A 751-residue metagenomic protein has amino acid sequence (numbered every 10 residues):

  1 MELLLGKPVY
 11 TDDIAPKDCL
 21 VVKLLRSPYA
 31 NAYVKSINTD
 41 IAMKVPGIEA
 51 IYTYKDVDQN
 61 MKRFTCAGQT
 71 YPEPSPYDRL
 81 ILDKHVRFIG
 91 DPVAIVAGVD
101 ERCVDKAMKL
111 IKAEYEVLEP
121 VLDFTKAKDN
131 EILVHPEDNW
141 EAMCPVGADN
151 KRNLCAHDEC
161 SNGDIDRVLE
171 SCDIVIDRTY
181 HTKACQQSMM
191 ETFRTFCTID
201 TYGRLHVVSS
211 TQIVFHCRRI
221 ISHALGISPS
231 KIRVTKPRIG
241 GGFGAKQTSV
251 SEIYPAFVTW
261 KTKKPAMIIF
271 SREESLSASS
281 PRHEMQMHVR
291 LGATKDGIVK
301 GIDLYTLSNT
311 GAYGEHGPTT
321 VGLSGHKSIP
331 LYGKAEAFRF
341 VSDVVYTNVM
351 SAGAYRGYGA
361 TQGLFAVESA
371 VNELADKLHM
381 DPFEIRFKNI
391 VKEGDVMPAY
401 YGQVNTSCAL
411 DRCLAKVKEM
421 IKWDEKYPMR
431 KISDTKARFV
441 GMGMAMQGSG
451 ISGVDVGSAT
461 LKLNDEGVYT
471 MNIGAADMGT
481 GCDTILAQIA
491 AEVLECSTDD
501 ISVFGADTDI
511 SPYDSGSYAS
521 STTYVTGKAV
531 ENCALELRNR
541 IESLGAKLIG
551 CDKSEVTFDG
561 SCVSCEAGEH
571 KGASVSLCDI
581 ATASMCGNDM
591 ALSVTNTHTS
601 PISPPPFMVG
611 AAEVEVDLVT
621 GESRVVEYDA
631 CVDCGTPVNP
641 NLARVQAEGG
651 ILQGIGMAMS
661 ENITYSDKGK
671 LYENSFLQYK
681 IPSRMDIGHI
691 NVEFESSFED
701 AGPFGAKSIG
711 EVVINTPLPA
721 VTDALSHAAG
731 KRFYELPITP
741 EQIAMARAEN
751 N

Functional and structural regions predicted by a protein language model:
M1-G147, K261, S666: Flexible, low-hydrophobicity surface segments
E2-L5, Q69-P72, A148-T195, T201 (+4 more regions): Glycine-rich loop/linker segments at domain edges
Y54-K55, G226-K231, K261-A266, K295 (+2 more regions): C-terminal catalytic domains of large/alpha subunits in multi-subunit enzymes
M61-C66, A107-L110, R218-I220, F243-S249 (+10 more regions): Short acidic, glycine/serine/threonine-rich loops at helix termini
K84-H85, S228-S230, T235-P237, W260-S271 (+1 more regions): Conserved catalytic cysteine-centered active-site region of acyl-thioester-dependent Claisen-condensing enzymes
V134-L225, I390-V468, Y672-E693: Helix-loop-helix junctions that connect adjacent transmembrane helices in secondary transporters/permeases, recognized
R219, R233, G240-K263, M267-I269 (+1 more regions): Thiamine diphosphate
S449-S511, T526: Catalytic phosphate/nucleotide-handling subdomain of diverse soluble enzymes
